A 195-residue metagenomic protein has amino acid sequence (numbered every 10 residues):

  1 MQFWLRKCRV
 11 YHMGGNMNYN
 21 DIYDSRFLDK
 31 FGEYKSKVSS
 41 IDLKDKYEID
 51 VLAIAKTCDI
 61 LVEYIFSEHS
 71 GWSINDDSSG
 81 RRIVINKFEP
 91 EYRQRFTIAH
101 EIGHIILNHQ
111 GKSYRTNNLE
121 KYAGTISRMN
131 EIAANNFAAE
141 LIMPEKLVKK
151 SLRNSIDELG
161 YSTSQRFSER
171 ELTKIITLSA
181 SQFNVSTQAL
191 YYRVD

Functional and structural regions predicted by a protein language model:
M1-D195: Active-site hotspot residues in diverse enzymes, especially metal/ion-binding acidic/histidine motifs
